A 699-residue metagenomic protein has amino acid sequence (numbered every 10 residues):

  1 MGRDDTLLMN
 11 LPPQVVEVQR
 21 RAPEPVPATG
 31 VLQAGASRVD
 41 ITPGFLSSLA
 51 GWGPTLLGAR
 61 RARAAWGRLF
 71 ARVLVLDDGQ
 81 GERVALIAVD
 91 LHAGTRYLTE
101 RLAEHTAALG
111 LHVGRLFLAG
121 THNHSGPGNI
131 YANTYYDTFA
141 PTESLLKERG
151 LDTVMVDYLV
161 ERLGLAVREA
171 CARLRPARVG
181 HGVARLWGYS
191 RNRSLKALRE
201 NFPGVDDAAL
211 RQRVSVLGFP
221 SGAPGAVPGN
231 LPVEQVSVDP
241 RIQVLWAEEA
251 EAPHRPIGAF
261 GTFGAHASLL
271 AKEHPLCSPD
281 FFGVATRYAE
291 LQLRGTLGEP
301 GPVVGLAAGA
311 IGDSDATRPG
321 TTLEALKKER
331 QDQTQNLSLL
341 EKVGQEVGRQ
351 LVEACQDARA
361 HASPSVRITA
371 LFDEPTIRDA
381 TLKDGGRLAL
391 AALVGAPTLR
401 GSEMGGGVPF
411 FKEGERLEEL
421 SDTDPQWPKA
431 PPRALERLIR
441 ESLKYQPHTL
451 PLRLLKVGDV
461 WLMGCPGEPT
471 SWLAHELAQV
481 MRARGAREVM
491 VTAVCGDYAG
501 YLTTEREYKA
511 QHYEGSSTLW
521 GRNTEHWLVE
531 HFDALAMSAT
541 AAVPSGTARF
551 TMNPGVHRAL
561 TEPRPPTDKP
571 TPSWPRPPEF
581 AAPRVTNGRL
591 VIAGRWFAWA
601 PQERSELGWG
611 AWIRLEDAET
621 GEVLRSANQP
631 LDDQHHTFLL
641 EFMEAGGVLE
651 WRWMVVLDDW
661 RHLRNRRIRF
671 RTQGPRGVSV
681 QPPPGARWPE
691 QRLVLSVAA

Functional and structural regions predicted by a protein language model:
M1-A699: Non-catalytic substrate/cofactor recognition surfaces at enzyme active-site rims
